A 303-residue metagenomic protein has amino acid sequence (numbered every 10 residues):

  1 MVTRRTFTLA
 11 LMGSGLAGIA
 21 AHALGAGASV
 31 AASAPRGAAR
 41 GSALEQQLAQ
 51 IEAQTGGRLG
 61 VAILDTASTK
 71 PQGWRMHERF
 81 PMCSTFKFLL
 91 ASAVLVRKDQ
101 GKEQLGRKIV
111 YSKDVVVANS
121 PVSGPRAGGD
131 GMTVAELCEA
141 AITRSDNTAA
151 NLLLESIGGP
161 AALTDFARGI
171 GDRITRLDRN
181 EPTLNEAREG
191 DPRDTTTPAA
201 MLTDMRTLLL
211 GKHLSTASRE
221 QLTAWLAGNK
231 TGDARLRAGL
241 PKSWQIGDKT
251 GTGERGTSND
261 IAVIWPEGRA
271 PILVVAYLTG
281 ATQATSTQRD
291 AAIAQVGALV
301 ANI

Functional and structural regions predicted by a protein language model:
V2-G15, G27-I51, A67, E155-S156 (+3 more regions): Structured C-terminal helix/loop/strand segments within mature extracytoplasmic catalytic/sensor domains
T55-F80, E103: Short, conserved catalytic-motif segment at the N-terminal edge
G56-R58, R75-H77, T85, G106 (+4 more regions): Extracytoplasmic
G60-L64, G73, L89, V110 (+2 more regions): Soluble periplasmic/extracytoplasmic beta-strand elements of cell-envelope proteins
T66, G106-V122, I157-G158: Acidic helix-start/capping segments at beta-turn-to-alpha-helix junctions
T69, P81-Y111, V274: Active-site SXXK
V116-L152, P160: Conserved catalytic neighborhood of penicillin-recognizing serine enzymes
T133, N151-L210: Mid-domain, small-residue-enriched loop/turn segments at the edges of structured enzyme/sensor domains
